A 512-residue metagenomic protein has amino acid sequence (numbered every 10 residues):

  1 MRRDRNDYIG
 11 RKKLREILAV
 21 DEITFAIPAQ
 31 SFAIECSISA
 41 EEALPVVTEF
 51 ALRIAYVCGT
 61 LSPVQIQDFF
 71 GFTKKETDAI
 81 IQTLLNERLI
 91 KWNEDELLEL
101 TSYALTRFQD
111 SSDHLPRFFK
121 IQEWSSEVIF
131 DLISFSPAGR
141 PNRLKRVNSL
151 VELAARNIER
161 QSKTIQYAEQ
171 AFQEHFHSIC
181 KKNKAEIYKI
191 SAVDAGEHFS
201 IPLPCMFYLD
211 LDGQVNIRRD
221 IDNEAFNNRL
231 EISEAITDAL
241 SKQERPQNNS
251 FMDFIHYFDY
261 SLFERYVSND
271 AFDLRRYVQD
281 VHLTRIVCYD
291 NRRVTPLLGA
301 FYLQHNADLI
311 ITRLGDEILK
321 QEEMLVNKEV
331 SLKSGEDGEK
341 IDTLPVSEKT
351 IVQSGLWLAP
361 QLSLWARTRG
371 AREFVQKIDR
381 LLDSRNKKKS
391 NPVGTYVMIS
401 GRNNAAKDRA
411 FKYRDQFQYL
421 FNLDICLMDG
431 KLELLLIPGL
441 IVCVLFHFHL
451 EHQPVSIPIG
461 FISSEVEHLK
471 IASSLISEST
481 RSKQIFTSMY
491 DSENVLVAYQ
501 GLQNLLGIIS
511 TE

Functional and structural regions predicted by a protein language model:
M1-K12: Eukaryotic partner-binding/assembly regions in large regulatory complexes
V20-A51: Short alpha-helical segments that sit at the start of domains
C36, L153-E512: PLD/PLD-like phosphodiesterase catalytic module centered on the HKD motif
A43-F69: Short amphipathic alpha-helical interface segments
F70-N86: Short amphipathic alpha-helical interaction segments
L85-D95: A short, conserved structural fragment
E96-S102: Minor-groove-contacting beta-hairpin "wing" of winged helix-turn-helix DNA-binding domains
S102-E152: Short, amphipathic alpha-helical interaction segments positioned at domain boundaries
